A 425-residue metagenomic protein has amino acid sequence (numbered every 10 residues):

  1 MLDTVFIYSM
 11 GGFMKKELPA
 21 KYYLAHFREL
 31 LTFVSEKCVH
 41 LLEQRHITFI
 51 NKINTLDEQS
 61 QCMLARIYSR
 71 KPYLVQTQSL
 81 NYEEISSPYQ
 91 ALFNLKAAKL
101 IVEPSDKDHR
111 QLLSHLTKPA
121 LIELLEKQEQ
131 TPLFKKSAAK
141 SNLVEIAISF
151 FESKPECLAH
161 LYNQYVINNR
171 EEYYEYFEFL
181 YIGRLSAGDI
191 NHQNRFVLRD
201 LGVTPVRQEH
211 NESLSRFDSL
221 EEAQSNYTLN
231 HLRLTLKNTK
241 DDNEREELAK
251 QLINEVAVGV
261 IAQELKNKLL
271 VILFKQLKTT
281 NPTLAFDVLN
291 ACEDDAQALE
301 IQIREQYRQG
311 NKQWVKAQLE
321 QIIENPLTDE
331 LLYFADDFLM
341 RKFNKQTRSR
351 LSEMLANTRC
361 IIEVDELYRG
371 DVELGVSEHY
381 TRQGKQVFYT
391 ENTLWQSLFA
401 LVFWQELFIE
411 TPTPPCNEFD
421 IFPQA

Functional and structural regions predicted by a protein language model:
D3-F13: Short, Lys/Arg-enriched N-terminal segments with co-localized hydrophobic residues within the first ~10-30 amino acids
V5-I7, L64, D329: A generic alpha-helix propensity feature with a strong bias for hydrophobic helices
F13-F49, T55-Q61, R66-L273, R341-A425: N-terminal alpha-helical interaction modules that lie
K250-T347: Alpha-helical protein-protein interaction scaffolds
